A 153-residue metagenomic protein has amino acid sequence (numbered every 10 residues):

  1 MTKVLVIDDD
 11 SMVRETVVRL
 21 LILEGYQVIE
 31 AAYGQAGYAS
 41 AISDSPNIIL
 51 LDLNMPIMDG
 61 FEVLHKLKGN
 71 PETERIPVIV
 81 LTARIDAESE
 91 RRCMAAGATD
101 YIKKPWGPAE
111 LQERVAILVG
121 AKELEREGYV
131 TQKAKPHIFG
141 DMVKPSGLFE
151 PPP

Functional and structural regions predicted by a protein language model:
S11-I29: Two-component/phosphorelay signaling modules centered on CheY-like receiver
E30-A39, G60: Helix N-cap/capping motif at the beta->alpha junctions
A39, F61-E74: Short amphipathic alpha-helix used as the core "switch/output" element in two-component signaling
D44-L50: Active-site beta3 strand of CheY-like receiver
M55: Receiver (REC) domain active-site loop signature in two-component systems and cognate sites in sensor histidine kinases
E62, I85-K103, E113, I117: Alpha4 helix (beta4-alpha4-beta5 surface) of REC/receiver domains from two-component response regulators
A121-P153: CheY-like receiver
